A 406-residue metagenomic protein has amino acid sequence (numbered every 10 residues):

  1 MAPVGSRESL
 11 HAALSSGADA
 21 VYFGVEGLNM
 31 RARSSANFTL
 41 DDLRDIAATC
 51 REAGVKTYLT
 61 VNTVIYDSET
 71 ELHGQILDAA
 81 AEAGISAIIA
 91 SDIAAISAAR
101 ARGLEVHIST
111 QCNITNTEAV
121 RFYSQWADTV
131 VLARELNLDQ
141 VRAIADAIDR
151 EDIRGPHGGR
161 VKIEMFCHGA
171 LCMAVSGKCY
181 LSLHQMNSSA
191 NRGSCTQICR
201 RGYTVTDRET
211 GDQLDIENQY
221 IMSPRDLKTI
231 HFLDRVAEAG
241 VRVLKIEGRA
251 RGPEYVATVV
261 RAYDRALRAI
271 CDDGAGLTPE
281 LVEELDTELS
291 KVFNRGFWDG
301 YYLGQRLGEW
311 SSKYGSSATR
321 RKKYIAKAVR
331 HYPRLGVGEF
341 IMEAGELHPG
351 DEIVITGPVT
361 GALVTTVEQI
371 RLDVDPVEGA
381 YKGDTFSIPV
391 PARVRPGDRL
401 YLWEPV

Functional and structural regions predicted by a protein language model:
M1-S16, A20-A32, I46-A47, A53-V61 (+5 more regions): Surface-exposed amphipathic alpha-helical tracts and adjacent flexible/coil segments at the periphery of soluble enzymes
M1-V4, A87-S91: Short, hydrophobic beta-strand segments that form beta-sheet elements in well-ordered domains
S9, A94-A95: Alpha-helix capping/helix-boundary segments
S35-R44, T49: A phosphate-binding glycine/aspartate-rich beta-alpha loop in the early core of alpha/beta enzymes
I96-A101: Short active-site loop/helix that positions an aromatic residue
T115-V120: Short, glycine/polar-rich helix-capping loops at beta-to-alpha or helix-loop-helix junctions that flank or form
S124: Positively charged, amphipathic and often flexible ligand-engagement surfaces
